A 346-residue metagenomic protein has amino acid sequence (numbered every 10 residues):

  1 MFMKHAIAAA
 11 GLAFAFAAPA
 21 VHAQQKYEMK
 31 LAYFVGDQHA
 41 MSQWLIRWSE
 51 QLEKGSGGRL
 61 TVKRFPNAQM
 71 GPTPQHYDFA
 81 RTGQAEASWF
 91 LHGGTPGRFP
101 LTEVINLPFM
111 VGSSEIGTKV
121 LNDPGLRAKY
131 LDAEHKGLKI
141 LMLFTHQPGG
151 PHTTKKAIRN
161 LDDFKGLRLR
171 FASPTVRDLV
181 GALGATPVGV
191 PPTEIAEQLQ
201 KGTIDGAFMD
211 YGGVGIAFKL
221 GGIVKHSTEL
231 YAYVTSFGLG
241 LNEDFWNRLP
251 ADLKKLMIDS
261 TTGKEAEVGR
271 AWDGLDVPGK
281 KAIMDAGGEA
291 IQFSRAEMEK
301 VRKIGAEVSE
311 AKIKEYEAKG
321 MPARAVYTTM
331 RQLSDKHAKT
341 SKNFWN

Functional and structural regions predicted by a protein language model:
M1-A9: Bacterial N-terminal signal peptides that target proteins for export
A8-A17: Bacterial N-terminal signal peptides
A18-A23: Sec/Tat signal peptide C-region and signal peptidase I cleavage site
Q24-G117, G125-L126, Y130-N346: N-terminal secretory/targeting leader peptides
